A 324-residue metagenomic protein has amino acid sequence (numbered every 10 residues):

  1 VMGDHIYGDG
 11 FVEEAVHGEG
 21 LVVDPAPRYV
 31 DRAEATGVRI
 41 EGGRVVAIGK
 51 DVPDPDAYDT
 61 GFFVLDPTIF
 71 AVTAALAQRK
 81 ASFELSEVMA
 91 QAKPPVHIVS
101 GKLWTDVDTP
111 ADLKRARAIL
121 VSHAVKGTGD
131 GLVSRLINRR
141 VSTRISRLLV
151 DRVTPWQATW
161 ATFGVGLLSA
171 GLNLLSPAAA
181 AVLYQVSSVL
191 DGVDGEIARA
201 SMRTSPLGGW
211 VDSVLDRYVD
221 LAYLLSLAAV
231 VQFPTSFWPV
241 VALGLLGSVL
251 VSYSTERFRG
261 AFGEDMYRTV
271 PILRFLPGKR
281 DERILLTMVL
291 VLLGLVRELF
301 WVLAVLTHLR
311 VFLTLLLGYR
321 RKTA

Functional and structural regions predicted by a protein language model:
V1-G3: Active-site acidic Asp-centered loop
I6-E87, L243: Conserved core of the sugar-phosphate nucleotidyltransferase
F11, D194-M202, V219, Y223: Active-site-flanking alpha-helical
T36-I48, V99-S100, P110, R117-I145 (+1 more regions): A feature for the membrane-embedded catalytic helix bundles of lipid/isoprenoid biosynthetic enzymes
D54-R144, W301: Conserved alpha/beta core of the MobA/IspD/sugar-nucleotide pyrophosphorylase nucleotidyltransferase superfamily
T143-V150, G195, R199, G209 (+1 more regions): Short amphipathic alpha-helical coupling elements at transmembrane boundaries
P155-L207, L243: Membrane-embedded alpha-helical segments that form the functional core of polytopic membrane enzymes, especially those
